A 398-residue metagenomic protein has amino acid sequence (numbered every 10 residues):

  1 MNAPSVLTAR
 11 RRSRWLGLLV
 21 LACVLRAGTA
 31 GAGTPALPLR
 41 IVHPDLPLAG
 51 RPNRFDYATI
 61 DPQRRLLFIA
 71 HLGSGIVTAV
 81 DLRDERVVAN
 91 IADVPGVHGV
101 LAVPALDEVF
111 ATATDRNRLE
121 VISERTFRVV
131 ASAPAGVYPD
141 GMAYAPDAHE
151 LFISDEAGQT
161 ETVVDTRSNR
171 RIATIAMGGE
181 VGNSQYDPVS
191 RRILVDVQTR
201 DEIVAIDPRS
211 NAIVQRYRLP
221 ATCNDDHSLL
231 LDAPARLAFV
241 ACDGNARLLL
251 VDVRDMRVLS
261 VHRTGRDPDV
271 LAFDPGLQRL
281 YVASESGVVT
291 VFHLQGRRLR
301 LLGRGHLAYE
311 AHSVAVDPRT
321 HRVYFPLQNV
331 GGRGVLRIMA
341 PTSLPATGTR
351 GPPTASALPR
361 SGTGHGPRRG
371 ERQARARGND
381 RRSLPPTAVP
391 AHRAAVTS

Functional and structural regions predicted by a protein language model:
M1-V6, A357-S361: Compositionally biased, intrinsically disordered low-complexity regions used as flexible
N2-G17: Bacterial N-terminal signal peptides that target proteins for export
G17-R26: Bacterial N-terminal signal peptides
R26-S398: Predominantly soluble domains enriched in secretory-pathway, periplasmic, or organellar proteins
